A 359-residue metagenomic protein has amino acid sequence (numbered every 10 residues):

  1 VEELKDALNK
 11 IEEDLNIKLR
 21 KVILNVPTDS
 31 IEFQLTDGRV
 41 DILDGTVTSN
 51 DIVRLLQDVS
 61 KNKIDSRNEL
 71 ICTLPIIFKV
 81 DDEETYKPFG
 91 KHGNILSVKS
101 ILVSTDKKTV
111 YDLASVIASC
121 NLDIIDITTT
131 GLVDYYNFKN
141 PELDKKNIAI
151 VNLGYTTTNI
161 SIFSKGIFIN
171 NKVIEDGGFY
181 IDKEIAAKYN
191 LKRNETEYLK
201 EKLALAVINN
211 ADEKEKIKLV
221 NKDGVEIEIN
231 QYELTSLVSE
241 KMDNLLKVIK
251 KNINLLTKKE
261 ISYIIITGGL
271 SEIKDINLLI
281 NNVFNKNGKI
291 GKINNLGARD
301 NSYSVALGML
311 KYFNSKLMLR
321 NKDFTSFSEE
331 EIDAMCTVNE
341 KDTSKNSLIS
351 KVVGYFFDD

Functional and structural regions predicted by a protein language model:
V1-I148, K192-R193, A206-I217, N221-V238 (+1 more regions): Nucleotide/phosphate-binding catalytic cleft detector across ATP-hydrolyzing and phosphate-transferring enzymes
A7-R20, L246, K250-Y263: Phosphate/pyrophosphate-binding loops at sites that engage ATP/ADP/AMP, CoA/4′-phosphopantetheine, polyphosphate
V22-N25, K139-N170, I185: Gly/Thr-rich phosphate-binding beta-strand-loop-beta motif of the actin/hexokinase/Hsp70
L24, I117, I185, I249 (+2 more regions): Residue-level signature of catalytic and energy-coupling elements of molecular machines, predominantly ATP/GTP-dependent
V26, A206-V207, E260-I280: Glycine-rich phosphate-binding loops at beta-strand->alpha-helix junctions
L70-I71, N147-L153, N194-Y198, V305-D323: A polyampholytic, Gly/Pro-enriched intrinsically disordered region
E175-N190: A conserved active-site cap/scaffold subdomain adjacent to cofactor or substrate pockets
K289-T337: Glycine-rich phosphate-binding/hydrolytic loop that grips phosphoryl groups
